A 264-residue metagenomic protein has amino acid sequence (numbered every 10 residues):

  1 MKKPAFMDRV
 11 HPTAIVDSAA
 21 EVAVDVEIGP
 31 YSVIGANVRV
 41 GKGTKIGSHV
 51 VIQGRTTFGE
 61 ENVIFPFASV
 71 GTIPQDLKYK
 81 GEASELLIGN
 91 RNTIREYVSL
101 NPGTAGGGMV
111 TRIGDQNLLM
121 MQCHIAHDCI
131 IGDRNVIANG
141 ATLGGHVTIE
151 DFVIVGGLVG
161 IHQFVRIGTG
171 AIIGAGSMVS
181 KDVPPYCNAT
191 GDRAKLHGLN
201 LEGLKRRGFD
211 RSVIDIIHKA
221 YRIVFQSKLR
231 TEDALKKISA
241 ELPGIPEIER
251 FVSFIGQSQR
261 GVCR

Functional and structural regions predicted by a protein language model:
M1-T13, S18, V24-D25, E61 (+6 more regions): Terminal amphipathic alpha-helical/low-complexity segments used for targeting or macromolecular assembly
R9-K195: Structural signal for interior beta-strand "rungs" in well-ordered beta-sheet cores of soluble enzyme domains
